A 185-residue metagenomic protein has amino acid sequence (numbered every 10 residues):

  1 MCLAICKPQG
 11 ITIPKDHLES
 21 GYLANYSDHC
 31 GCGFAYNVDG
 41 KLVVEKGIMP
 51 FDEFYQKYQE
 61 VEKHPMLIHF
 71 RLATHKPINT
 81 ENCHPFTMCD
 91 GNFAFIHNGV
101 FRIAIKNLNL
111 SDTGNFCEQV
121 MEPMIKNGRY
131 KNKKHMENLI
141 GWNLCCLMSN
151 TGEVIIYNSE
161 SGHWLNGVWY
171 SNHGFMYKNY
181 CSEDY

Functional and structural regions predicted by a protein language model:
M1-Y55, M66, E160-F175, Y180-Y185: Extreme N-terminus nucleophile/cap motif
I5-Q9, H69-H75, N98, S149-N150 (+1 more regions): Fold-independent oxyanion-binding glycine-rich loops and adjacent beta-strand/coil segments at enzyme active sites
D28-C32, V61, N79, L139-G141: Short, basic and Ser/Thr-rich N-terminal targeting/leader segments
F34, L67, G99, F116: A residue-level signal for conserved active-site and pocket-lining positions in enzyme catalytic cores
H64-N82, G174-N179: PP2C/PPM family metal-dependent serine/threonine protein phosphatase catalytic domain, recognizing the conserved
T74-A94, H135: Acidic loop->beta-strand submotif enriched in PP2C/PPM serine/threonine phosphatases
N92-I105: Conserved beta-strand-loop-short alpha-helix elements that form and flank the Mn2+/Mg2+-coordinating active site
R102-S159: Short histidine
